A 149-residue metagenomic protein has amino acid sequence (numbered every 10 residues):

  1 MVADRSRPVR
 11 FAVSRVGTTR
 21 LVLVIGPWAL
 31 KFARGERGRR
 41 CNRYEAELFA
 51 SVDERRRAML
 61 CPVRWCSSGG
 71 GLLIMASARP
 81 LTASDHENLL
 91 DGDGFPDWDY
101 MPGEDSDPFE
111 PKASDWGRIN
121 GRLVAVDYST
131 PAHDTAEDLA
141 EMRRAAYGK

Functional and structural regions predicted by a protein language model:
M1-V2, I25: Intrinsically disordered, compositionally biased terminal peptides
V2-V9, F95-Y100: Short Pro/Gly-enriched beta-strand edge/turn motifs at strand-loop
P8-C61, S68-L73: ATP-binding glycine-rich loop module of kinase domains
V52-M59, S67-G148: Conserved kinase catalytic-core helix
